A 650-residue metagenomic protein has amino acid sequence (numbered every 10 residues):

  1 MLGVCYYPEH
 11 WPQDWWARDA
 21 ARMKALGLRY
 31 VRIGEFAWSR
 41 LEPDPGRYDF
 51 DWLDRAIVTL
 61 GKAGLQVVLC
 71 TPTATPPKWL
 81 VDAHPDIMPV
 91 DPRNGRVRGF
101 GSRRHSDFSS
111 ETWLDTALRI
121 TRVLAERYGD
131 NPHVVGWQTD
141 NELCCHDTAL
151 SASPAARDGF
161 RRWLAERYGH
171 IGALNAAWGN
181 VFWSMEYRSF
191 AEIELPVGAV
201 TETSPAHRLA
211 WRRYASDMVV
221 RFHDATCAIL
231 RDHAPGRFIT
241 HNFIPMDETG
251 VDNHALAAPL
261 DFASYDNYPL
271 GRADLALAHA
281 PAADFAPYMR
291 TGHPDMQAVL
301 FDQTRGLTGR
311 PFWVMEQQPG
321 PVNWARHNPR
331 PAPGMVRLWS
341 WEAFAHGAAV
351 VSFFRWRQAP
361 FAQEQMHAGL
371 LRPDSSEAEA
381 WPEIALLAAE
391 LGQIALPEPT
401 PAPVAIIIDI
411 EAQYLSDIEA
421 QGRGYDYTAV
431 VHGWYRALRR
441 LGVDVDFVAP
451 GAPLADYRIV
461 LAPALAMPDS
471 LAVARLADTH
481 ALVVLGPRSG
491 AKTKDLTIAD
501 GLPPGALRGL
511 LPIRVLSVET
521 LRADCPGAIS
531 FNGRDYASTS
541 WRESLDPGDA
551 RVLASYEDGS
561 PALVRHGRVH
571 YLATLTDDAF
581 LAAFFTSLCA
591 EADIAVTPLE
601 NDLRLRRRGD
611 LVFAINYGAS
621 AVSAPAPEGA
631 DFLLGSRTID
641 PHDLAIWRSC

Functional and structural regions predicted by a protein language model:
L2-Q13, G34-D51, G99-L118, L143-A149 (+7 more regions): The substrate-binding groove and active-site-proximal loops of carbohydrate-active enzymes, especially glycoside
V4, M23, V31, L60 (+9 more regions): Conserved, mostly hydrophobic/aromatic
H10-A25, A117-V123, P245-L256, A332-S340: Short, acidic/polar
R18-K24, R32-V97, R122-A125, T226-H233: Aromatic-lined substrate-binding rim segments of carbohydrate-active enzymes
R93-V299, Q303: Polysaccharide-binding and catalytic clefts of secreted carbohydrate-active enzymes
T240-T428, H432, I513-R534, S538-W541 (+2 more regions): Hydrophobic targeting/anchoring helices
W434-A455: A short, well-structured beta->alpha microelement
P463-C650: A conserved amphipathic helix/loop scaffold that creates a polar/acidic microenvironment used either to coordinate
